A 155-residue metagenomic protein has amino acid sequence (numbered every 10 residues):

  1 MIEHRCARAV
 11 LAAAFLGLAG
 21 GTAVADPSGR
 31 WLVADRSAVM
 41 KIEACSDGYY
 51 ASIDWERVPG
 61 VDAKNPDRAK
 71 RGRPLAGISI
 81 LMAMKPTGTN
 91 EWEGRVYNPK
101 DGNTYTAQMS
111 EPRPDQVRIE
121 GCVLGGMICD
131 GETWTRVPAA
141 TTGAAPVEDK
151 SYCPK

Functional and structural regions predicted by a protein language model:
M1-L11: Bacterial N-terminal signal peptides that target proteins for export
A9-A19: Bacterial N-terminal signal peptides
G21-D26: Short, low-complexity N-terminal intrinsically disordered segments enriched in polar/charged residues
P27-S28, A34-T106: Central antiparallel beta-sheet cores of small beta-barrel/beta-sandwich binding domains
W92-E93, G102-T133: Surface-exposed interaction patches
V123-K155: Edge beta-strand at a domain terminus
